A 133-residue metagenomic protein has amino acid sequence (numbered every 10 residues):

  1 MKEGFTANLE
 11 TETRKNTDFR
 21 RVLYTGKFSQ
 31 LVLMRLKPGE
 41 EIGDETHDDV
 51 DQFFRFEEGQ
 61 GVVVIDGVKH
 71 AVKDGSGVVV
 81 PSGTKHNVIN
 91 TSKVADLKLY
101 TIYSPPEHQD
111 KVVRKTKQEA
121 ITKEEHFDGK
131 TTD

Functional and structural regions predicted by a protein language model:
M1-F28, K115-D133: A short, N-terminal "cap"/entry segment at the start of jelly-roll beta-barrel domains of the cupin/DSBH fold
L9-D44, V50, I102: A short glycine-rich, His/Asp/Glu-containing loop-to-beta-strand
E41-G43, V62, V78, S82-V88: Histidine-centered metal-chelating micro-motifs
T46-H47, T91: Conserved catalytic-core motifs of eukaryotic protein kinase domains, centered on the activation segment
D51-G61: Glycine- and acidic-residue-biased ligand/ion/polar-headgroup-sensing regions
V68-S82: Short acidic-glycine-tyrosine-enriched beta hairpin
S82-Q109: Ligand-binding loop in jelly-roll beta-barrel domains
